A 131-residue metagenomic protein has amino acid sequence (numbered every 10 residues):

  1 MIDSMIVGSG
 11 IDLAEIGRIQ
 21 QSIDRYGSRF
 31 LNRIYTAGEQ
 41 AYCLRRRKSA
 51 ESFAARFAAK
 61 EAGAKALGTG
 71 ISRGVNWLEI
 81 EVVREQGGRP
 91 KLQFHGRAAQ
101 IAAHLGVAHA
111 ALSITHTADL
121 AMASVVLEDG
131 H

Functional and structural regions predicted by a protein language model:
M1-H131: Core catalytic alpha/beta fold that binds nucleotide/phospho-ligands
